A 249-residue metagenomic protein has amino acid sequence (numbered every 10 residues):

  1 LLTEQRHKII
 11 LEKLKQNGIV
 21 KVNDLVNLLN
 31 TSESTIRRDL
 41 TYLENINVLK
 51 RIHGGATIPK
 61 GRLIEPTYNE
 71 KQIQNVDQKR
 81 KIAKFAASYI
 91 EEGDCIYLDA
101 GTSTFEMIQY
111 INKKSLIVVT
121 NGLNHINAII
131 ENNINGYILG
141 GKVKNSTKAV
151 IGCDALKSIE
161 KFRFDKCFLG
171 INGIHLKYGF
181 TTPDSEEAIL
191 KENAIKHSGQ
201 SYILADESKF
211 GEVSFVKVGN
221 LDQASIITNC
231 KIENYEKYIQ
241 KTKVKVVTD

Functional and structural regions predicted by a protein language model:
L1, Q5, I73-D77, K81 (+8 more regions): Residues at secondary-structure transition points
L2-Q5, I9, K15-N23, N27-L29 (+4 more regions): HTH-adjacent hinge/linker in prokaryotic transcriptional regulators
E12, V22, N127-D249: Conserved phosphate- and dinucleotide-binding cores of soluble alpha/beta proteins, encompassing both enzyme active
I52-H53, T120, I138, T248: A generic structural-conservation signal
R62, T102, G122, K142 (+1 more regions): Short, flexible active-site-adjacent loop segments at beta-strand->alpha-helix junctions, enriched in small/polar
T104-M107, E212-V213: Short glycine/serine/threonine-rich phosphate/pyrophosphate-binding segments that cradle anionic phosphate groups
